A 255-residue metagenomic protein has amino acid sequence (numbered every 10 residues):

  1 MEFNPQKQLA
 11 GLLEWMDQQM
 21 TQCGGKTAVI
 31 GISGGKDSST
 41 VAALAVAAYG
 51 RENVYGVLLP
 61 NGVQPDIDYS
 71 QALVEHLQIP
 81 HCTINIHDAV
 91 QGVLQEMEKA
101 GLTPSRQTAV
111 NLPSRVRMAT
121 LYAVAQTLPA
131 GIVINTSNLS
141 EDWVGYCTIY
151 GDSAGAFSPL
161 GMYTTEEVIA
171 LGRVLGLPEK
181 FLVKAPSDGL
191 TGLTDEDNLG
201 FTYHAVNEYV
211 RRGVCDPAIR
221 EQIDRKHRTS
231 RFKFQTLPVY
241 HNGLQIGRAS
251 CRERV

Functional and structural regions predicted by a protein language model:
M1-A28, E52-Y55, G62, Q71-I86 (+4 more regions): ATP/NTP-dependent adenylation/nucleotidyl-transfer catalytic domains that generate, transfer, or process NMP-activated
G35: Conserved G/P- and acidic residue-centered "switch" motifs that form tight phosphate/ATP-binding loops in soluble
S38-A42, I67-Q71: Short, surface-exposed alpha-helical segments at coil->helix boundaries
V41-Y49: Conserved SAM-binding loop of SAM-dependent methyltransferases across substrates and taxa, primarily the Class I
Q91-G92: Glycine/proline-rich, positively charged, aromatic-decorated active-site loop/lid region on the catalytic face
R115, A119: Catalytic-core regions of hydrolytic enzymes
